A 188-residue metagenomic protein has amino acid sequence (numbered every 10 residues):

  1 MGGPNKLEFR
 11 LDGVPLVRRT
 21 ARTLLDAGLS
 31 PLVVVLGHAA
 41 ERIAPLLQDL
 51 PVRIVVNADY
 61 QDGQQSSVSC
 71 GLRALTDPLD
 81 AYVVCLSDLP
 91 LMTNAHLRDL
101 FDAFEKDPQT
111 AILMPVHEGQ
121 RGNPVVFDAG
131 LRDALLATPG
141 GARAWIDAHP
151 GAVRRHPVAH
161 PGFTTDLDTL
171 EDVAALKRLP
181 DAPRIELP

Functional and structural regions predicted by a protein language model:
M1-S87, L91-R121, A152-V158: Nucleotide and nucleotide-moiety/phosphate-recognizing core
G71, A129-D133: Short beta-strand and adjoining strand-loop segment in the mid-core of the Rossmann-like NAD(P)-dependent dehydrogenase
N123-F127, T165-L167: Short glycine- and hydrophobic/aromatic-rich loop-to-beta-strand nucleating segment in the catalytic cores
D133, A137-P188: Conserved alpha/beta core of the MobA/IspD/sugar-nucleotide pyrophosphorylase nucleotidyltransferase superfamily
